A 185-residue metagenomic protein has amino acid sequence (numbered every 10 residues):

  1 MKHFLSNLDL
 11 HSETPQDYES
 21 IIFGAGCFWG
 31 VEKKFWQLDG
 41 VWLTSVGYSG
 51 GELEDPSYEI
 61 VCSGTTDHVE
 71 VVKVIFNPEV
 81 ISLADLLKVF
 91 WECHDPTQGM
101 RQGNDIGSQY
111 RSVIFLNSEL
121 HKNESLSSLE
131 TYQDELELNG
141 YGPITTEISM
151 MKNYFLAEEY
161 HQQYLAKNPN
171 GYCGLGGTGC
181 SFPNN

Functional and structural regions predicted by a protein language model:
M1-N185: Flexible coil/turn and secondary-structure edge motifs
